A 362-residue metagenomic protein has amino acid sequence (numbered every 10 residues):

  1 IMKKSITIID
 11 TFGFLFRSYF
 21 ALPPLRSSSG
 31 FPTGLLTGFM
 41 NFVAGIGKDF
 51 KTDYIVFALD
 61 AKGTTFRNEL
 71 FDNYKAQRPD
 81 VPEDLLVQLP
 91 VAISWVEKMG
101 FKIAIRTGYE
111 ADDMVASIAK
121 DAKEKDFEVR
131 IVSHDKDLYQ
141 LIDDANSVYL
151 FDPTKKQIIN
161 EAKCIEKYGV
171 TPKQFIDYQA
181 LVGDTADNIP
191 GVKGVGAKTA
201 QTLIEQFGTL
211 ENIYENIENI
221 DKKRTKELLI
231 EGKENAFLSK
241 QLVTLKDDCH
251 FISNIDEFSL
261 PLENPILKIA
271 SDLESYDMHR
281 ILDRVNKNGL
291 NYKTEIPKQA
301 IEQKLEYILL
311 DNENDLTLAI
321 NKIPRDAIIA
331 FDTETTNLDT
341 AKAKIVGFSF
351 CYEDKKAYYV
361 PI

Functional and structural regions predicted by a protein language model:
M2-D60, F66-F71: Non-catalytic, usually N-terminal nucleic-acid engagement modules in DNA/RNA processing proteins
K3, L25-R26, A76-H250: Extended two-metal-dependent nuclease catalytic cores across DNA- and RNA-processing enzymes
D10, F57, V115, D135 (+6 more regions): A residue-level signal for conserved active-site and pocket-lining positions in enzyme catalytic cores
F12-F14, L89, I93, G100-A104 (+4 more regions): Duplex nucleic acid-engaging cores and interfaces of nucleic-acid transaction enzymes
F14-A21, Y139-D144, L338-D339, F348: Short active-site loop/helix that positions an aromatic residue
T33-L35, D256, E353-I362: Nucleic-acid-processing active sites and adjacent nucleic-acid-binding tracks, predominantly divalent metal-dependent
G47-A58, E128-I131, K136-Q140, D144 (+2 more regions): Structured, non-catalytic alpha/beta "coupling" segments that mediate domain-domain communication and provide generic
F258-F348, I362: Long, highly charged low-complexity segments
